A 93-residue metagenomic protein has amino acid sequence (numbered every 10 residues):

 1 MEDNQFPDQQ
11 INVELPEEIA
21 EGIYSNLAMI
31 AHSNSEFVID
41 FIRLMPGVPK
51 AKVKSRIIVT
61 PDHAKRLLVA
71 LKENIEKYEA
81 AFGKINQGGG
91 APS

Functional and structural regions predicted by a protein language model:
M1-D62, R66-S93: N-terminal intrinsically disordered, cationic/polar leader segments that include organellar targeting peptides
